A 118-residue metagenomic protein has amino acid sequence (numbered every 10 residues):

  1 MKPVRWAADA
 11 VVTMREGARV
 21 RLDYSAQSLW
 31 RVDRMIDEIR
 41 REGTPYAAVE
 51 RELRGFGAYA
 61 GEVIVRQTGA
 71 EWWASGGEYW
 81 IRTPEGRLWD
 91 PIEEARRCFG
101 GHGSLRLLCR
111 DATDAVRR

Functional and structural regions predicted by a protein language model:
M1-E50: N-terminal low-complexity, intrinsically disordered segments
W6, W30, W72-W73, W80 (+1 more regions): A residue-identity detector for tryptophan
D9, D33, S75-G76, T83 (+1 more regions): Enriched - but not universal
V11-M14, V65, V116: Generic helix-packing signal
A26-L29, R51-G55, T83, D114 (+1 more regions): A sequence-level detector of short, solvent-exposed, charge-rich linear segments
I36-I39, Q67-T68, F99, A112: Generic structural signal for hydrophobic core residues of well-folded globular domains
G43-E85: Amphipathic, interaction-prone secondary-structure segments
I81-R118: A recognition module on extended beta-rich or small alphabeta surfaces enriched in W/G with H and D/E
